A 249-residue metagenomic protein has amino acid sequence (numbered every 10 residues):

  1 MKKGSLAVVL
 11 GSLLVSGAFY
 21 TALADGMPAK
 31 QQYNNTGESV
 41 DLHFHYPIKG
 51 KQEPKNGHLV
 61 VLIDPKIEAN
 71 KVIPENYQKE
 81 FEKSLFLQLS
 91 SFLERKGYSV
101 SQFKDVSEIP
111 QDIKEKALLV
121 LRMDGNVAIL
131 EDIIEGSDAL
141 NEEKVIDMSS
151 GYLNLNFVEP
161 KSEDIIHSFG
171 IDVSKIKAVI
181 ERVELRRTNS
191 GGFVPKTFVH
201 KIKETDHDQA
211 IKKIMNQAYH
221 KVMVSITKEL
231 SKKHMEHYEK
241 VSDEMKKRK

Functional and structural regions predicted by a protein language model:
M1-L10: Bacterial N-terminal signal peptides that target proteins for export
V9-A18: Bacterial N-terminal signal peptides
Y20-G97, H200-E204, D208, K213-K249: A structural "domain/chain start" motif
G57, N70, N126, G191-F193: Intrinsic-disorder/low-complexity loop/linker signature
P74-N141: Short, solvent-exposed, polar/charged sequence segments at loop or secondary-structure edges
Q111-R182: Surface-exposed short loop/turn segments
A128-L140, I146-N154, R187-Q209, K232-K249: Repeat-unit-sized solenoid/scaffold elements
E143-I146, E159-V224: Short secondary-structure boundary motifs at beta->alpha junctions and helix caps
